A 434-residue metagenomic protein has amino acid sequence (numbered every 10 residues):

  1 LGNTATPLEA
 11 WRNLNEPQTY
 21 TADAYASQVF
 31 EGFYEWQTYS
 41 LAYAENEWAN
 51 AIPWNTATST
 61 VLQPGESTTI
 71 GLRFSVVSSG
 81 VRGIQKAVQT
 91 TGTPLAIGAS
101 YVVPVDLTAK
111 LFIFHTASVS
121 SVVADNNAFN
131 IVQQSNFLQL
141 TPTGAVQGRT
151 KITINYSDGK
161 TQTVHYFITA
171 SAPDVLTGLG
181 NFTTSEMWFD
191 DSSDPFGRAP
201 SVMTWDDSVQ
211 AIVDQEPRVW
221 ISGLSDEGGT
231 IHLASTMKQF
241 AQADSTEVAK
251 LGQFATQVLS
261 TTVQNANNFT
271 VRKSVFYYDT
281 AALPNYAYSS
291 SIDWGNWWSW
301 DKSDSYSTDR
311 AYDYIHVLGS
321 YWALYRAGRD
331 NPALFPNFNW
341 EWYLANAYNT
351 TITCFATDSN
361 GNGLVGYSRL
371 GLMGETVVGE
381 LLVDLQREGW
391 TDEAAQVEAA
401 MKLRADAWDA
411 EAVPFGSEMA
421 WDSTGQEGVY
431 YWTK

Functional and structural regions predicted by a protein language model:
L1-V102, T169-V175: Beta-strand-rich recognition/accessory modules
A57-T60, P64-L72, V76-L95, Y156-V164 (+1 more regions): Conserved structural scaffold segments of CAZyme catalytic domains across common CAZy folds
V61, V102, T141-T143, Y306 (+1 more regions): Residues embedded in well-ordered secondary-structure elements
P64, V105, G144-Q147: Surface-exposed loops/turns
K86-V88, G92-D106, Q162-T204: Low-complexity, Pro/Ser/Thr- and charge-rich linker/hinge segments at domain boundaries
Y101-A117: Aromatic/hydrophobic beta-strand junction motif of beta-rich domains
F114-N181: Extended acidic/polar, glycine-enriched regions that form or flank non-catalytic beta-rich accessory modules
T184-K434: Catalytic cores of extracellular degradative/oxidative enzymes
